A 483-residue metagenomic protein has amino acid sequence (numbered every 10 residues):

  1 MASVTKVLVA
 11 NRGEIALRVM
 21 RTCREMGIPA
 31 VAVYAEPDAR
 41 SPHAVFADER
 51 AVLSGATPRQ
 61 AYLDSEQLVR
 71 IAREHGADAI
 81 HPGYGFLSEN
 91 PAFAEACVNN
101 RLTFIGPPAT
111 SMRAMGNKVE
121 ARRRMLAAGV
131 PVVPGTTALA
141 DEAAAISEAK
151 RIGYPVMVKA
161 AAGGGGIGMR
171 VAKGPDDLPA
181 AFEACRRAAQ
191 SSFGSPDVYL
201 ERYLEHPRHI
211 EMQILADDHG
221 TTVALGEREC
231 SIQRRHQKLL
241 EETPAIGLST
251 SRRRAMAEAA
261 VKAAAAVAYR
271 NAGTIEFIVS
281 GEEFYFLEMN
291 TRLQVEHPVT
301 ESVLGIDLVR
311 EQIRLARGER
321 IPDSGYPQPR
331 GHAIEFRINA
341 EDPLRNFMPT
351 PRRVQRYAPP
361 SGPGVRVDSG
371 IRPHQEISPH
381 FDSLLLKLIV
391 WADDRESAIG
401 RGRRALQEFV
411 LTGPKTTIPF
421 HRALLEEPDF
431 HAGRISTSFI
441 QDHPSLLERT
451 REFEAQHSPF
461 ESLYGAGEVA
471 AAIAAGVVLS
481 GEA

Functional and structural regions predicted by a protein language model:
M1-I275, V279-E296: N-terminal beta-alpha lobe that positions the nucleotide/phosphoryl donor in ATP/NTP-coupled carboxylate activation
A260, P298-E301, I306-A483: Catalytic cores of soluble metabolic enzymes centered on carboxylation/carboxyl-transfer
